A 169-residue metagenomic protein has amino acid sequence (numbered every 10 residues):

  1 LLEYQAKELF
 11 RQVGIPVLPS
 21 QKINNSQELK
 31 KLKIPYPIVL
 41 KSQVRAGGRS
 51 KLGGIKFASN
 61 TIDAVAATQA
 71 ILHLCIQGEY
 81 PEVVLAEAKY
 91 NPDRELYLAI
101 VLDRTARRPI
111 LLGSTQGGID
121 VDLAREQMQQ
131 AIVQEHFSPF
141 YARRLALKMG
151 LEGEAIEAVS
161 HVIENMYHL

Functional and structural regions predicted by a protein language model:
E3-F10, I34-S50, Q77-P92, L98 (+1 more regions): ATP-grasp fold ATP-binding core
V13-P16: N- or domain-start disorder-to-order transition segments that initiate the globular core
L18-S20, L40-A67, Y97, R108 (+1 more regions): Glycine-rich phosphate-binding loop of ATP-grasp-fold ATP-dependent ligases
Q27-P35: Short amphipathic alpha-helix with an adjacent loop that forms part of the alpha/beta core around
I71-I76: Conserved loop->alpha-helix
G78-H136: Hydrophobic alpha-helical hairpins/lids featuring a short glycine-rich hinge
E87, F137-K148: A gly/proline- and charged-residue-enriched helix-loop-helix capping module
R143-L169: A long amphipathic alpha-helix within ATP-dependent nucleotide-binding catalytic cores
